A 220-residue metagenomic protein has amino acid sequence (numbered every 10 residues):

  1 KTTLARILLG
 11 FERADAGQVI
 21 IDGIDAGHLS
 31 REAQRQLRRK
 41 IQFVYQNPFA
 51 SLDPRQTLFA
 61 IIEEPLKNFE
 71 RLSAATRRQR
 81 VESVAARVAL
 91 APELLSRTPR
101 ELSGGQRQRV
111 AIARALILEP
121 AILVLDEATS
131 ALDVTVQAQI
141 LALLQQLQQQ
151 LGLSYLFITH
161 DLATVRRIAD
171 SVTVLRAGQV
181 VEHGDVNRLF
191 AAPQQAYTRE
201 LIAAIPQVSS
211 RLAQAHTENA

Functional and structural regions predicted by a protein language model:
L9: Helix-to-loop junction immediately C-terminal to a conserved catalytic motif
G17-D25, L37: Conserved ABC transporter NBD signature motif
D25, A75-E93, I202-A203: Conserved ABC ATPase "signature" region
T98-L102, Q106: Conserved ABC ATPase signature
E119: Conserved catalytic motifs of ABC-family nucleotide-binding domains
H183-G184: ABC ATPase "signature
